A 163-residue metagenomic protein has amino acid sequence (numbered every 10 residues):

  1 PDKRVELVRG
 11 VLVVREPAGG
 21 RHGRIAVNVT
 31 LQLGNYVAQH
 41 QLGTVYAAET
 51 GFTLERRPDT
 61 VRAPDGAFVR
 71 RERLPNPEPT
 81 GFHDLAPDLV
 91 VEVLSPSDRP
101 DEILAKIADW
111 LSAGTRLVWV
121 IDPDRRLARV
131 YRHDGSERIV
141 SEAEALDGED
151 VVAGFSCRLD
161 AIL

Functional and structural regions predicted by a protein language model:
P1-L163: Gly/Pro/Ser/Thr-rich low-complexity, intrinsically disordered segments predominantly at protein N-termini
